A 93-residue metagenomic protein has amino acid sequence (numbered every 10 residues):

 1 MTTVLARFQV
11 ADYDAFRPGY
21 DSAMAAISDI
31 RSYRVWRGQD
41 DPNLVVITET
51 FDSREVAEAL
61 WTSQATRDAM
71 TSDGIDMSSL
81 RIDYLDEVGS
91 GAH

Functional and structural regions predicted by a protein language model:
M1-H93: Short S/T/G/P-rich N-terminal loop/turn motif that feeds into the first structured element of a domain
